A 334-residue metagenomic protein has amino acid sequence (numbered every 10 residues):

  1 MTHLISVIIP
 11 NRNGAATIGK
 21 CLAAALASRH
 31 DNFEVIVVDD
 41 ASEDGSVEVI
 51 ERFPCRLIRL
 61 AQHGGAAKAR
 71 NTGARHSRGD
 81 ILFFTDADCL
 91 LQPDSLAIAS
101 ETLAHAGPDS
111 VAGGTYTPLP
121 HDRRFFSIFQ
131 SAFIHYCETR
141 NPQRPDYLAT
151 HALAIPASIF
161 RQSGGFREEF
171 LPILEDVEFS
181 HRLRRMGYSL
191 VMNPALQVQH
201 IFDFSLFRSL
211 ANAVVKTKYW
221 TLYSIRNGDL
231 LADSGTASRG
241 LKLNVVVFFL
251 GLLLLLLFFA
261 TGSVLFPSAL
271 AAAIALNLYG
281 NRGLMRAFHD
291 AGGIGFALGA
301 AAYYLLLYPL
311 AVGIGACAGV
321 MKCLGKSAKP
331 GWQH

Functional and structural regions predicted by a protein language model:
M1-A24: N-proximal low-complexity "stem/linker" segments adjacent to membrane-targeting elements
A23-N32: Short, acidic, metal-binding catalytic loop of nucleotide-sugar glycosyltransferases
A24, D39-V47, Q62, C89: A conserved acidic beta->alpha catalytic loop
L60-S77, I98, T150: Glycine-rich, basic loop-to-helix element that forms the pyrophosphate-binding segment of sugar-nucleotide handling
L82: Short aromatic/hydrophobic "clamp" motif used to bind/position activated sugar donors
L90, D94-F125, I201: Conserved donor NDP-sugar-binding/catalytic core segment of glycosyltransferases
P118-L119, C137-S158, L171-P172, E178 (+1 more regions): A recurrent flexible, glycine/aromatic-enriched loop bordering the glycosyltransferase active site that acts as
R167-D233: Catalytic donor/gating beta->alpha subdomain of glycosyltransferases that bind UDP-sugars
